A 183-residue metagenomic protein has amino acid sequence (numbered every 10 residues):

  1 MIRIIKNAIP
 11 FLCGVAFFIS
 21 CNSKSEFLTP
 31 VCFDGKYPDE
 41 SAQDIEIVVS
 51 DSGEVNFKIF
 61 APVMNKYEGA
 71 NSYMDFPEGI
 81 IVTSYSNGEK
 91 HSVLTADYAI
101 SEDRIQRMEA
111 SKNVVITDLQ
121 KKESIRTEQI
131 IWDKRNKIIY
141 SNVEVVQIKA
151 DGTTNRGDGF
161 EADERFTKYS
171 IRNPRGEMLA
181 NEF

Functional and structural regions predicted by a protein language model:
M1-F183: Mature-chain termini and adjacent capping regions
